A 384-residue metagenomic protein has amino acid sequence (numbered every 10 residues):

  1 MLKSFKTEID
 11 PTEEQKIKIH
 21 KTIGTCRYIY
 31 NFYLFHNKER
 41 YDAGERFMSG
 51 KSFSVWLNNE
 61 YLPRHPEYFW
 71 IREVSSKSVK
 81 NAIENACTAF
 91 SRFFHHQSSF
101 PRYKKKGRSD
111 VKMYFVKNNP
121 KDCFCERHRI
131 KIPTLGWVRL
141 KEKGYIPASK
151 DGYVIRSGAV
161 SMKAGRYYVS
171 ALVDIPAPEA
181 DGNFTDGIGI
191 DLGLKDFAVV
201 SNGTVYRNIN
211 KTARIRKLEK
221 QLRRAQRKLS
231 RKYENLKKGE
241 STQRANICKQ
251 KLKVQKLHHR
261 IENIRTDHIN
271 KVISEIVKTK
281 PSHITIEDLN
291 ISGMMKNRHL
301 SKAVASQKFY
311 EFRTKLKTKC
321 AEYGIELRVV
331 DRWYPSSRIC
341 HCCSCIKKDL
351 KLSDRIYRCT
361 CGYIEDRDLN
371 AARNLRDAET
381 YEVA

Functional and structural regions predicted by a protein language model:
M1-K80: Gly/serine-rich nucleotide phosphate-binding loop at the start of the catalytic core of nucleotide/ADP-ribose-handling
K3, A148-D151, K163-A384: Positively charged, helix-rich recognition surfaces that bind polyanionic ligands
S4-E8, W137, S157, G187: Well-ordered beta-strand positions in beta-sheet-rich domains
Y30-N37, Y41, F90-Q97, D196 (+2 more regions): A generic secondary-structure signal for well-formed alpha-helical elements
Y33, A82-F93, L369-V383: Stable alpha-helical structural segments in soluble proteins, enriched in small hydrophobic residues
K38-D42, F94-F100, S282, C320-L327: Surface-exposed helix-capping loop/turn segments at secondary-structure junctions
S52-R166: Acidic carboxylate diad motif detector
